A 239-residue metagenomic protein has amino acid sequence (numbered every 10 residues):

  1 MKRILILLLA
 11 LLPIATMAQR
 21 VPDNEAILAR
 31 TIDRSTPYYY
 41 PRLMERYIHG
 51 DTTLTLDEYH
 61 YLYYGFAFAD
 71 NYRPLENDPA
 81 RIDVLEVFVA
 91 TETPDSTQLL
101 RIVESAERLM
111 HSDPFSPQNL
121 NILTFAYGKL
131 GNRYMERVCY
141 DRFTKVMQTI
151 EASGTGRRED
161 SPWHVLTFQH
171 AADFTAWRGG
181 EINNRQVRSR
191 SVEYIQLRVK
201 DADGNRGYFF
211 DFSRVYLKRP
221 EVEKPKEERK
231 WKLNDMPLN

Functional and structural regions predicted by a protein language model:
M1-D23: Bacterial Sec-dependent N-terminal signal peptides
Q19-L99, S161-N239: N-terminal alpha-helical interaction modules that lie
R81, L120-L123, Y127: TPR repeat positional signature
Q98, S105, C139-R142: Alpha-helical solenoid repeat scaffolds, predominantly canonical TPR units
R108-H111, K145: Conserved structural position within tetratricopeptide repeats
P117-Q118, K145-E159: Boundary/linker segments of alpha-helical solenoid repeat arrays
G128-E151: TPR/TPR-like (Sel1-like) alpha-helical repeat modules
